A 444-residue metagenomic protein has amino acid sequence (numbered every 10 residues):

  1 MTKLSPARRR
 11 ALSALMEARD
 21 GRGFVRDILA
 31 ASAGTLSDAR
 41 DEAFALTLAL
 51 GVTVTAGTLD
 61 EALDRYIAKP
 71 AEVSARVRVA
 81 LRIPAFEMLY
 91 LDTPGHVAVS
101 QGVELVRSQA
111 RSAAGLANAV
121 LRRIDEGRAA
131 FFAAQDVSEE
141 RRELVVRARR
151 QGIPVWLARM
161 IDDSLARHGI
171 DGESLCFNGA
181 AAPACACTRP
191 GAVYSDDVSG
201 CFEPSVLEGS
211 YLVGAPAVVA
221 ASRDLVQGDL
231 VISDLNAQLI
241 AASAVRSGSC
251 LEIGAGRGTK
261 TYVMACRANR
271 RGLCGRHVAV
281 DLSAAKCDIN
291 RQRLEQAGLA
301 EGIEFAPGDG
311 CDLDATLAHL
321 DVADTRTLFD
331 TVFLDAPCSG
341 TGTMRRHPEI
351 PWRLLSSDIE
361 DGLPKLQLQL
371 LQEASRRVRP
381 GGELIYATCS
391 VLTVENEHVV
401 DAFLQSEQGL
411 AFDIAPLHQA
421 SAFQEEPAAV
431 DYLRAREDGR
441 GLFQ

Functional and structural regions predicted by a protein language model:
M1-Q444: S-adenosylmethionine
